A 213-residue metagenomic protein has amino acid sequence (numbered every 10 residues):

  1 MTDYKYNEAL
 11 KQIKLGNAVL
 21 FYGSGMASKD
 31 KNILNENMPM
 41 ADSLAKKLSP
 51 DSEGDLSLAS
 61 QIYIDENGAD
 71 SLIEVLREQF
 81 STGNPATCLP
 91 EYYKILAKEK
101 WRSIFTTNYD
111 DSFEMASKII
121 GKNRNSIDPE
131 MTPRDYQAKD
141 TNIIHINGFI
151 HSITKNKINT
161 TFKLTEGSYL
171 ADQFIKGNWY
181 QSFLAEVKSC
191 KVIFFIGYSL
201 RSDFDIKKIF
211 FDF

Functional and structural regions predicted by a protein language model:
M1-A97, R102-F105, F113, G121 (+1 more regions): Gly/serine-rich nucleotide phosphate-binding loop at the start of the catalytic core of nucleotide/ADP-ribose-handling
M1-V19, C88, K94, K98 (+2 more regions): Conserved catalytic alpha/beta core of Sir2/sirtuin-type deacylases, generalized to analogous enzyme cores that bind
